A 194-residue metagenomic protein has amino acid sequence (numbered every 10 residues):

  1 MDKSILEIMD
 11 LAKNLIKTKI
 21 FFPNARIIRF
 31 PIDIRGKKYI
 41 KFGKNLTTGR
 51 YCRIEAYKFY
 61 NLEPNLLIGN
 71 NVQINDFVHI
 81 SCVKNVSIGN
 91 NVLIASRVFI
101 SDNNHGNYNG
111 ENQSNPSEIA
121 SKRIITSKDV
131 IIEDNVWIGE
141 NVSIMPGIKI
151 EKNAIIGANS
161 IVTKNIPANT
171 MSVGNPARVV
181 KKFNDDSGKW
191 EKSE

Functional and structural regions predicted by a protein language model:
M1-D102, G106-N107, T126, V130-N135 (+4 more regions): Domain-scale signature associated with acetyltransferase and cell-envelope carbohydrate enzymes
N75, E140, M145-P146: Conserved beta-strand->loop/alpha-helix structural units within folded catalytic cores of enzymes with alpha/beta
G106-S117: Short, flexible, mixed-charge acidic loops at enzyme active sites
P116-V130: A short acidic, glycine-rich active-site loop that binds or catalyzes chemistry on phosphate/adenosine moieties
I148-I150: C-terminal, non-catalytic extensions of nucleic-acid polymerases
K164: Short helix N-cap motif at coil->helix boundaries in the Bergerat
